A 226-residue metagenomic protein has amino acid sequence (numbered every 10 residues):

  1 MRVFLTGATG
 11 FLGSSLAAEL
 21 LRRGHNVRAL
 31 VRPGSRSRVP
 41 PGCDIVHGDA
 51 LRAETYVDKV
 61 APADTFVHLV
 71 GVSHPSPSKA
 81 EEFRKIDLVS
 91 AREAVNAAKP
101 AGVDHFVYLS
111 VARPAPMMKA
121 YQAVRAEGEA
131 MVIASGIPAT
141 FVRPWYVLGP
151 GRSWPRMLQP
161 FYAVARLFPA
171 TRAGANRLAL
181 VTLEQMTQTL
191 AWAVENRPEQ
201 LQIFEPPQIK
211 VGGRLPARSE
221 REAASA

Functional and structural regions predicted by a protein language model:
M1-R23: N-terminal Rossmann NAD(P)H-binding glycine-rich loop of SDR-like oxidoreductase domains
S35-E93, A97-P100: NAD(P)H-binding glycine-rich loop region in Rossmannoid oxidoreductase-like domains and their noncatalytic homologs
R84-L88, M118-E127, N176-V181: Short-chain dehydrogenase/reductase
I86, S90-E93, R156, R177-W192: Substrate-positioning beta->alpha
A130-S153: Conserved beta-loop-beta element that borders a ligand/cofactor-binding pocket
P150-A173: NAD(P)-dependent short-chain dehydrogenase/reductase
V164-L167, L180-R221, A226: Alpha-helical substrate-binding/gating segment
